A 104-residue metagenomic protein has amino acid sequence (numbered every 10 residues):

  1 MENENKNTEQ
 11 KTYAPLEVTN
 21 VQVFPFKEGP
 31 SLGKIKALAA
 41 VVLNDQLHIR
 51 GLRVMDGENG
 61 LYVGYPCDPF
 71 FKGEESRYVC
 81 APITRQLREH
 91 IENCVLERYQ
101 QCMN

Functional and structural regions predicted by a protein language model:
E2-N104: Single-stranded nucleic acid-binding surfaces, predominantly the OB-fold ssDNA-binding core
